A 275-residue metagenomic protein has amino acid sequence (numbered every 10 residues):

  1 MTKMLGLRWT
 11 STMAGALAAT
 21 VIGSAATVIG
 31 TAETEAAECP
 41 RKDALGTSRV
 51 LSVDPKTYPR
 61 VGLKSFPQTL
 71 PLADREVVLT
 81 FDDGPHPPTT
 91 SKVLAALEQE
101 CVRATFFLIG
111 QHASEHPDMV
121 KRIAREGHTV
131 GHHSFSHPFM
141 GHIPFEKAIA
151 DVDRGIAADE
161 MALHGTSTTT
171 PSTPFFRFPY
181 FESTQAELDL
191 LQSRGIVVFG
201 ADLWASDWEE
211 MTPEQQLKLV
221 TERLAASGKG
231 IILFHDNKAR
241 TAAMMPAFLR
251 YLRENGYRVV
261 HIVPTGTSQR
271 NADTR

Functional and structural regions predicted by a protein language model:
T2-T80, H86-Q99, Q215, L249-Y251 (+1 more regions): N-terminal pre-catalytic segment of deacetylase/amide-hydrolase enzymes
L72-E76, C101, R125, F135 (+1 more regions): Extracytoplasmic
V77-T80, A104-L108, T129-H132, P174-F178 (+3 more regions): Structural recognition of the beta-strand scaffold that forms the well-ordered cores of secreted hydrolase catalytic
D83-P87, Q111-S114, T129-V130, S136-M140 (+4 more regions): Solvent-exposed loop/turn segments at secondary-structure junctions within structured extracellular/periplasmic domains
T89, P138-G165, E182-G228, A243-M244: Alpha-helical scaffold elements lining the catalytic groove of polysaccharide deacetylases
V93-Q99, A113-G131, L191-S193, R223-A225: Acidic (Asp/Glu)-rich catalytic clusters
T166-S172: Short helix-terminating capping/connector loops at secondary-structure junctions
A225-V263: Catalytic grooves of carbohydrate-active enzymes
